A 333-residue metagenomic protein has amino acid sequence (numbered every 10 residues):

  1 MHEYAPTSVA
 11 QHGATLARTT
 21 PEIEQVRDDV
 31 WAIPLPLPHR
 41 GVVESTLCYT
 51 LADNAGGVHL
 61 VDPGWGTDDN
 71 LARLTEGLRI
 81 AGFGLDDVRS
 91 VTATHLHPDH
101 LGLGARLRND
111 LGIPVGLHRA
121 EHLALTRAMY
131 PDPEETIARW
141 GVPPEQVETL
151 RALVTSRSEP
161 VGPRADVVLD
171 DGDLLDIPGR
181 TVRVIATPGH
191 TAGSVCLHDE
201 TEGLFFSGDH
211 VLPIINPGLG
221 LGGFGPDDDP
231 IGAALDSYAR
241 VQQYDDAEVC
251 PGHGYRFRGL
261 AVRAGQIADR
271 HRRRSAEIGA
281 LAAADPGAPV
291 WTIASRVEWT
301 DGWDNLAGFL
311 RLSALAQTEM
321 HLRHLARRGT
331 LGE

Functional and structural regions predicted by a protein language model:
H2-A17, E277-E333: C-terminal regulatory/interaction regions
Y4, D28-L35, A152-S158, P178-R180: Short Pro/Gly-enriched beta-strand edge/turn motifs at strand-loop
P21-F83, D87, C196-P213: Conserved beta-strand hairpin/beta-sheet module of binuclear metal-dependent hydrolase folds, prominently
V26, D110-L111, D245: Short, structured coil segments at secondary-structure junctions
E44, G66-A72, L78-D176, G203: Active-site HxH/HxHxD metal-binding segment of metal-dependent hydrolases
H59-L60, W65-T67, T155-V167, L174 (+1 more regions): Metallo-beta-lactamase
L74, A234, Y238, T318: Aromatic/hydrophobic pocket-lining residues that form the small-molecule binding cavity in soluble enzyme cores
T94-H100, H118, P188-H190, S194 (+2 more regions): Histidine-centered divalent metal-coordination motifs
